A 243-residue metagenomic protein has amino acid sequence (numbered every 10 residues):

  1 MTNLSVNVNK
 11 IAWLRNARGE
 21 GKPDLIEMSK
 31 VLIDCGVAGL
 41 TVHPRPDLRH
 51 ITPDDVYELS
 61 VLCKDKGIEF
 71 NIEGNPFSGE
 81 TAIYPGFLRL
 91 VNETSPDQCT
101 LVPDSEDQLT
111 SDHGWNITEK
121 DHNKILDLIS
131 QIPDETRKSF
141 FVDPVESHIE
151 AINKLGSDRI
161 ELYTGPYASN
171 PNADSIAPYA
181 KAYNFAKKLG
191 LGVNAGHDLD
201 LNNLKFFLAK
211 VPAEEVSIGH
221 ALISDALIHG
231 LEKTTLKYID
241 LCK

Functional and structural regions predicted by a protein language model:
M1-I72, P76-S78, N92-T94, A151-L155 (+1 more regions): Conserved N-terminal beta1-alpha1 strand-loop-helix module at the mouth
T2-V8, L40-V42, I68-G74, D97-L101 (+4 more regions): Hydrophobic faces of well-ordered beta-strands that scaffold small-molecule active sites in alpha/beta enzyme cores
H43, C99-Q108, R159-N170, P212-L231: Glycine-rich phosphate-binding active-site loops on the catalytic face of alpha/beta enzymes
R49-G74, T118-S139, A173-H197, L201 (+2 more regions): Alpha-helix-loop-beta-strand connector modules within alpha/beta enzyme cores
S60-K120: Glycine/small-residue-rich loop that forms an oxyanion/phosphate-binding "nest" at active or ligand-binding sites
G79-E93, V145-L155, A195, L199-A213: Catalytic cores of alpha/beta
S111-W115, N172, D225-K243: C-terminal helical cap(s) of enzyme catalytic domains, especially alpha/beta-barrels
E119, K138-F185: Histidine/lysine/aspartate-rich catalytic loop segments that bind and position anionic ligands
